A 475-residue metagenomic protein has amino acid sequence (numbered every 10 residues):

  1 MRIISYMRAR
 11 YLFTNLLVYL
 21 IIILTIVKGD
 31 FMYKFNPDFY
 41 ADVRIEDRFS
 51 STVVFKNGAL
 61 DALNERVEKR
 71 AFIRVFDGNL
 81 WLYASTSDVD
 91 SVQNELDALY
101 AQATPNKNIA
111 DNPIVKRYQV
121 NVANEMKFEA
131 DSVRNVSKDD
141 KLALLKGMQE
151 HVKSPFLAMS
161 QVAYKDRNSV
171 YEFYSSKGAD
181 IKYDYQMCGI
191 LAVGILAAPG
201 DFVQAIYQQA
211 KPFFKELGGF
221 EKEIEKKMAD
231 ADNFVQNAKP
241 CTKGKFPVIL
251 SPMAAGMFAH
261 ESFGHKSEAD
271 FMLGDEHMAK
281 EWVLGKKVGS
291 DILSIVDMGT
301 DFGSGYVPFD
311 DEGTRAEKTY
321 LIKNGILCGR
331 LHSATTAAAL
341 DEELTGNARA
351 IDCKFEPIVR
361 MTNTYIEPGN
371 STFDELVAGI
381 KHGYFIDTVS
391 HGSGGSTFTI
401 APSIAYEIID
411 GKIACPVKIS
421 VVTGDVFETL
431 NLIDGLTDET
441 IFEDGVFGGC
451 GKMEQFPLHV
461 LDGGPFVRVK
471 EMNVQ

Functional and structural regions predicted by a protein language model:
I3-Y6, Y11-Q475: N-terminal small-residue-enriched
